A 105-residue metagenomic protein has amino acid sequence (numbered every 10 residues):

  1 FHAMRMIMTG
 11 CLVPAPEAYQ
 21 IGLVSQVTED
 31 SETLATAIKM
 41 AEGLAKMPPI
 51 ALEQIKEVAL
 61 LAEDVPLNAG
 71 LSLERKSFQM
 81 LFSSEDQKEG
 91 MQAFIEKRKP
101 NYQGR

Functional and structural regions predicted by a protein language model:
F1-I50, S84, E89-Q92, R98 (+1 more regions): Crotonase-fold acyl-CoA enzyme core
M6-I7, V58-A62, S77-F82: Helix-loop "lid/cap" segments that line or gate small-molecule binding pockets
S31, V65, L81: Charge-dense, low-complexity intrinsically disordered segments
L61-A62, K97-N101: A short structural micro-motif
P66-L71: Short beta-strand->loop
